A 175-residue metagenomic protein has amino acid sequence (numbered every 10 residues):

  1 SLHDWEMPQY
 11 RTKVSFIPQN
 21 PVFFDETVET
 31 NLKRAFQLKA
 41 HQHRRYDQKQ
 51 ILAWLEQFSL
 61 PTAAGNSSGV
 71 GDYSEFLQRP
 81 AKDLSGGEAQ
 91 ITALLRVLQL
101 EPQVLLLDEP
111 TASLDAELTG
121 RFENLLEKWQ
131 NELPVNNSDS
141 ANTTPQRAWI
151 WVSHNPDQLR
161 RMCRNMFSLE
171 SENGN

Functional and structural regions predicted by a protein language model:
S1-Q9: ABC ATPase NBD Q-loop/coupling interface
N20-T30, A40-Q42: Conserved catalytic motifs of ABC-family nucleotide-binding domains
Y46-E75: Conserved ABC ATPase "signature" region
E75, P80-L84, E88: Conserved ABC ATPase signature
A93-L94: Hydrophobic anchor residue at the start of the ABC signature
E101: Conserved catalytic motifs of ABC-family nucleotide-binding domains
L105-E109: Catalytic Walker B motif of ABC-type/P-loop ATPase nucleotide-binding domains
